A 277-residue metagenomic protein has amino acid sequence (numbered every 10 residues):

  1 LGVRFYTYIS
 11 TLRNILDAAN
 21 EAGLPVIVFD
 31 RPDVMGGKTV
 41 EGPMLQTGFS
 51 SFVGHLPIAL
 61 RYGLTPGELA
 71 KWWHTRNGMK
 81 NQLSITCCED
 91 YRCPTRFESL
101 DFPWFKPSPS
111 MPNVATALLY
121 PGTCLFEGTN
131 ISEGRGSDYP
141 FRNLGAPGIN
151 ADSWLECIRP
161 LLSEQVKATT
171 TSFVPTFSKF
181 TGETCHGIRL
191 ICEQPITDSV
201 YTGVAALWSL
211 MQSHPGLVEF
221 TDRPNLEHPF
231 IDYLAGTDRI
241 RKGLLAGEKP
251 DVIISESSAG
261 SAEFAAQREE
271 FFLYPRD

Functional and structural regions predicted by a protein language model:
L1, F29-P32, C88-E89, A146 (+1 more regions): Active-site-proximal beta-strand/loop segments in catalytic clefts of secreted hydrolases
L1-T11: Glycine/threonine-rich flexible loop motifs
E21-P25: A short helix->loop->beta-strand "cap" motif at the edges of active sites that frequently abuts
I27-F49: Glycine-rich, charge-decorated loop segments at or immediately adjacent to ligand/cofactor-binding or catalytic sites
F49-Y120: Conserved anion/nucleotide-ligand pocket segment
Y91-T171, P175: Glycine-rich, aromatic-lined ligand/substrate-binding cores of catalytic and carbohydrate-binding domains
G145-S255: Conserved functional hotspot residues or short segments at active or partner-binding sites across diverse domains
I240-D277: C-terminal regions of mature proteins
